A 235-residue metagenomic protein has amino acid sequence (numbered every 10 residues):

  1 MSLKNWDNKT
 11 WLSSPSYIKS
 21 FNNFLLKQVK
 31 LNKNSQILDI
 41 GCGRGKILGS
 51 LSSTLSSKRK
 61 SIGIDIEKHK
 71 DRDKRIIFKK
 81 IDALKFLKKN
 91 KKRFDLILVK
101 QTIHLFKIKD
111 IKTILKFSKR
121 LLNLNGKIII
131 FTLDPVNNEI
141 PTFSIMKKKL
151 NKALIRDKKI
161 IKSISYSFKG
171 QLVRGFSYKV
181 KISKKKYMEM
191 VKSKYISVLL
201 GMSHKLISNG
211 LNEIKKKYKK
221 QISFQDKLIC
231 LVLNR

Functional and structural regions predicted by a protein language model:
M1-L31, K46, S50: Conserved class I S-adenosyl-L-methionine
L38, G43-F86: Class I SAM-dependent methyltransferase SAM/SAH-binding core
L98: A conserved beta-strand element that flanks and buttresses the S-adenosyl-L-methionine
Q101-T102: Short catalytic micro-motifs in class I SAM-dependent methyltransferases
K112-L124: A short glycine-rich, Lys/Arg-flanked "PGG" loop and its adjoining helix->strand segment in the class I
I129-I155: Conserved class I S-adenosyl-L-methionine
L154-K169: Short alpha-helix
L172-R235: Conserved Class I S-adenosyl-L-methionine
